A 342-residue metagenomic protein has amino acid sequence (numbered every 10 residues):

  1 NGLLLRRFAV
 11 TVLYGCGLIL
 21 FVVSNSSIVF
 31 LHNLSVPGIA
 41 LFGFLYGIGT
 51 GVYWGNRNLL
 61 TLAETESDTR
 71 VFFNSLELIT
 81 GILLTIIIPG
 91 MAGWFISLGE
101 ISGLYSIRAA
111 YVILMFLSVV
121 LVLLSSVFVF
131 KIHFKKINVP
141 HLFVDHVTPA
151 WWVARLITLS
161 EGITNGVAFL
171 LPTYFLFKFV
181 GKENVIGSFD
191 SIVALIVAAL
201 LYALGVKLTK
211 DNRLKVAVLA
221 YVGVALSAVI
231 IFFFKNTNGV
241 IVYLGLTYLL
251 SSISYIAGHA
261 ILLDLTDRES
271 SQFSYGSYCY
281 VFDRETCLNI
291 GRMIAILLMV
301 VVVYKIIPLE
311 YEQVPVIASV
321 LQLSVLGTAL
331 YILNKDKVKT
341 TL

Functional and structural regions predicted by a protein language model:
N1, F42-I96, A150-L170, V193-V206 (+1 more regions): Substrate-agnostic recognition of the 12-TM MFS/MFS-like secondary transporter fold
N1-S26: Conserved MFS/SLC helix-loop-helix module at the cytosolic interface between two early adjacent transmembrane helices
G2-L3, I86-A109, M293-A318: Transmembrane alpha-helix termini and helix-breaking/packing motifs in multi-pass membrane transporters
I19-L34, V222-I241: C-terminal ends and interior cores of transmembrane alpha-helices in multi-pass membrane transporters/permeases
R108-K131, E312-L330: Symmetry-related core transmembrane helices of the 12-TM Major Facilitator Superfamily/SLC fold
L124-L142, L330-T340: Helix-loop junctions on the cytosolic side of multi-pass membrane transporters, especially the intracellular loop
F130-E161: Juxtamembrane intracellular "pre-TM" segments in multi-pass secondary transporters
L170-I186: Short amphipathic helix-loop junctions that connect adjacent transmembrane helices in Major Facilitator Superfamily/SLC
